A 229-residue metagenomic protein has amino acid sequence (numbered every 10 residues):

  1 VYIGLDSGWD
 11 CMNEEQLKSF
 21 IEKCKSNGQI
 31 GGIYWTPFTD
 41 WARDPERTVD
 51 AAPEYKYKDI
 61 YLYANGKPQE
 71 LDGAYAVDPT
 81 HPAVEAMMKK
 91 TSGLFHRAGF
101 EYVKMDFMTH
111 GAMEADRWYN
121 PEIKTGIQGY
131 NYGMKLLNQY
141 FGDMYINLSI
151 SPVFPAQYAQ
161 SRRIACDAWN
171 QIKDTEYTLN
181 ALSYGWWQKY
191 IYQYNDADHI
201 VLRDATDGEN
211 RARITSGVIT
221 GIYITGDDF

Functional and structural regions predicted by a protein language model:
V1-G93, F100-E122: Aromatic-lined carbohydrate-binding/catalytic grooves of carbohydrate-active enzymes
K23, R97-G99, Y140, L148: Solvent-exposed loop and beta-edge segments used for protein-protein assembly and interaction
T48-A86, Q128-F229: Glycan-recognition surfaces
